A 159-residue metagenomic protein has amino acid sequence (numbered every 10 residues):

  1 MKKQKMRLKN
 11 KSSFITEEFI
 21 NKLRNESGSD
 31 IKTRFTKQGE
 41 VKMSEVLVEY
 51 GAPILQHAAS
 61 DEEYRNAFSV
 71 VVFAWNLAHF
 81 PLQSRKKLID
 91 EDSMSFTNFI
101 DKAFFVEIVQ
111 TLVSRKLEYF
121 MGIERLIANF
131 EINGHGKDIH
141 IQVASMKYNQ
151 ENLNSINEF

Functional and structural regions predicted by a protein language model:
M1-E18: Short Lys/Arg-rich cationic patches that frequently serve as NLS/NoLS or arginine-rich RNA/DNA-binding motifs
T16-F159: The transition from N-terminal targeting/processing segments to the mature protein
